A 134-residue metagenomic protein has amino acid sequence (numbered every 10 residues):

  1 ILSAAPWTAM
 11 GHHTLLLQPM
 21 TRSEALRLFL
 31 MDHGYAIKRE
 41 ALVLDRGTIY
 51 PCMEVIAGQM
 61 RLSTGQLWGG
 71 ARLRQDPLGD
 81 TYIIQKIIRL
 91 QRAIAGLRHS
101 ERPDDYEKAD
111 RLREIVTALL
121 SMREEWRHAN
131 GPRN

Functional and structural regions predicted by a protein language model:
I1-N134: Class I S-adenosyl-L-methionine
